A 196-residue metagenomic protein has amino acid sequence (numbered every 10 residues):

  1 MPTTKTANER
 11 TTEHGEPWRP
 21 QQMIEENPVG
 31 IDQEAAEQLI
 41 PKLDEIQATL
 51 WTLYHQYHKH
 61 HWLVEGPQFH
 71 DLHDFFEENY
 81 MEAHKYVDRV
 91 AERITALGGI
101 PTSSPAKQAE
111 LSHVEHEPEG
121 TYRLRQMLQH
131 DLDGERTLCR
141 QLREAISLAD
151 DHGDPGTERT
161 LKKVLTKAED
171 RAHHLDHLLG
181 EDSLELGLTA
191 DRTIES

Functional and structural regions predicted by a protein language model:
M1-S196: Iron-associated oxidoreductase/ferritin-like identity signal
